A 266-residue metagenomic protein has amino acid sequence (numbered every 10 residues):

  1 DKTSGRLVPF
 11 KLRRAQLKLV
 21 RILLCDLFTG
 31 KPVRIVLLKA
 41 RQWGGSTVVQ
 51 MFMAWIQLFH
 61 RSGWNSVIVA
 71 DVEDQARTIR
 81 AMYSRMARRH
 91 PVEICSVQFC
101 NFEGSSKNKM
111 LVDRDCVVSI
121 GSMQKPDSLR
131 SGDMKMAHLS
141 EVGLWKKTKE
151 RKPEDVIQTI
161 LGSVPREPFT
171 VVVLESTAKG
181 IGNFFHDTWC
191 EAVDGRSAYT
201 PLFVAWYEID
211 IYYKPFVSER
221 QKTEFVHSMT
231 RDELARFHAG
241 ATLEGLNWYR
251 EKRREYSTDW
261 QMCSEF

Functional and structural regions predicted by a protein language model:
D1-F266: Phosphate/NTP-binding elements of NTP-utilizing enzymes
